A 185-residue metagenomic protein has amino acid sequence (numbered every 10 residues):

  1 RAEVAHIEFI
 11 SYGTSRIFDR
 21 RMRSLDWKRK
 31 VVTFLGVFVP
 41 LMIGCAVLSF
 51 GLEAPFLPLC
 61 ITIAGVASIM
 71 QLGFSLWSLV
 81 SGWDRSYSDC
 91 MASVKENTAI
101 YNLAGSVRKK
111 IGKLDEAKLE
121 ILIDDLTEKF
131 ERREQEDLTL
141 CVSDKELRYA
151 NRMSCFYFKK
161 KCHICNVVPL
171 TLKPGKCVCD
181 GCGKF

Functional and structural regions predicted by a protein language model:
R1-F38, G73-L172: Conserved non-transmembrane functional hotspots
F38-M42, V66-G73: Hydrophobic alpha-helical cores of multi-pass transmembrane domains in eukaryotic membrane proteins
V39-F56: Juxtamembrane "helix exit" motif at the C-terminal ends of alpha-helical transmembrane segments in multi-pass membrane
P55-S68: Hydrophobic alpha-helical transmembrane segments
P174-F185: Cysteine-rich micro-motifs
